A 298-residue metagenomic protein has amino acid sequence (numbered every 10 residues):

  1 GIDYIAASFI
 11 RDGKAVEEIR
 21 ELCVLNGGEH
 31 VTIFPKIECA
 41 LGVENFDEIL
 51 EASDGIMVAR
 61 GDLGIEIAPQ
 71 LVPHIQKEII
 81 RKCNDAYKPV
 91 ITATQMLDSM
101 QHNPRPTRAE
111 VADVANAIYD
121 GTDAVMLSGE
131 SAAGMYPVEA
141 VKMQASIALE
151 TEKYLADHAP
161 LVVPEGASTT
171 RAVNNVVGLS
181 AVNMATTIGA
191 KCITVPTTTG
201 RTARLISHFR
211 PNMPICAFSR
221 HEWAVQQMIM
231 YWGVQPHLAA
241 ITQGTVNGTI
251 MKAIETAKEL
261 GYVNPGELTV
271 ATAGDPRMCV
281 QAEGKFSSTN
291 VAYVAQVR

Functional and structural regions predicted by a protein language model:
G1-R298: Non-catalytic helical/linker scaffolds that mediate oligomerization, partner binding, and domain coupling around large
